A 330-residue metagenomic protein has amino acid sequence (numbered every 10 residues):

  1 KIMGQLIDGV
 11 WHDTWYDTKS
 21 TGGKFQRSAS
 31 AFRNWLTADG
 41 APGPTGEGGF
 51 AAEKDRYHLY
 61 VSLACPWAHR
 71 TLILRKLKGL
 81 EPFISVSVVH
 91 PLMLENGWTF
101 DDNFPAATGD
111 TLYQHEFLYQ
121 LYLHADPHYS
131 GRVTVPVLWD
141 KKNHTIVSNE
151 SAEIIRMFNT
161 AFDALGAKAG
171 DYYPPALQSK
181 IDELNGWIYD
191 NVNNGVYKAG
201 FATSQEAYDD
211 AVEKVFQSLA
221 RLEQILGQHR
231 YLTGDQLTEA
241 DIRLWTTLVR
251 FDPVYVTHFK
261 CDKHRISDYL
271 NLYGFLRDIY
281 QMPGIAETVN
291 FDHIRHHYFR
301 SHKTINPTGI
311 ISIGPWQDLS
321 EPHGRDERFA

Functional and structural regions predicted by a protein language model:
I2-A330: C-terminal alpha-helical interaction module
